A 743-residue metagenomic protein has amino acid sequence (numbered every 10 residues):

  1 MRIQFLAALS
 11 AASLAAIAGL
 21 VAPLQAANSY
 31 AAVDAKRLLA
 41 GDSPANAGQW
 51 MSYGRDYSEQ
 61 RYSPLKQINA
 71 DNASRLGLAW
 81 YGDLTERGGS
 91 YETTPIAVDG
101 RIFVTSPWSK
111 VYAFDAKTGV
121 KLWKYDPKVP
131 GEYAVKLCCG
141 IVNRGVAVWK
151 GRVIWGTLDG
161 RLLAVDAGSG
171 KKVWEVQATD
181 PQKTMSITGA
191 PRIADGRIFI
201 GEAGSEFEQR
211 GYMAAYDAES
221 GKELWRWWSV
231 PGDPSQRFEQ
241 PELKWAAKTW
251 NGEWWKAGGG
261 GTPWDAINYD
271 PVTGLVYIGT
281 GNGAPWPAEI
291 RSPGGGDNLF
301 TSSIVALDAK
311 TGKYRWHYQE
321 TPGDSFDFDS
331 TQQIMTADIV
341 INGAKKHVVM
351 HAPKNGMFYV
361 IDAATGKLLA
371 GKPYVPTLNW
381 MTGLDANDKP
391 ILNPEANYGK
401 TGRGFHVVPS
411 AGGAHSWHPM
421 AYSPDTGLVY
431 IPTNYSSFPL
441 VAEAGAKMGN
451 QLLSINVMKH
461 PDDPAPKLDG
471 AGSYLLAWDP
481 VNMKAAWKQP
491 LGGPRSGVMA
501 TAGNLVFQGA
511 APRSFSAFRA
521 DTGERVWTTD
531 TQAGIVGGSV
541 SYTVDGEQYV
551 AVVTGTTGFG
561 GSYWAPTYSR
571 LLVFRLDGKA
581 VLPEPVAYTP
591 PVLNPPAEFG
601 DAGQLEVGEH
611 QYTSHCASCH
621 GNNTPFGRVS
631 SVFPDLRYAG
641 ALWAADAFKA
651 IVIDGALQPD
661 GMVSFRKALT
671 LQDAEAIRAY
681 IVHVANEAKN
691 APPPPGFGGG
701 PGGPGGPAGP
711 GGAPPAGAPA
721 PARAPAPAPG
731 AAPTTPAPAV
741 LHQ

Functional and structural regions predicted by a protein language model:
N28-L78, D233-L243, N393-A396, D463-A465 (+2 more regions): Blade/loop signatures of beta-propeller domains
K36, A587-Q611, G703, P707-P710 (+1 more regions): Electrostatic cytochrome c docking/interface patches
W50-G54, S90-K110, V135-L162, S186-R210 (+7 more regions): Repeat-blade elements of multi-bladed beta-propeller folds
R55, A363, C619-F626, I653-D654 (+2 more regions): Detector for the c-type heme attachment site
G82-T94, K124-A147, E175-A190, F207 (+10 more regions): Extracytoplasmic beta-rich repeat domains
G156, R666-G699: C-terminal capping alpha-helices of c-type cytochrome domains
P583-Q604, A617-A639: His/Cys-centered metal/cofactor-coordination and adjacent catalytic loops
E609, G621-D654, V663-F665: Gly/Gly-Pro-rich "capping" loops immediately C-terminal to redox-active cysteine motifs in periplasmic/lumenal
